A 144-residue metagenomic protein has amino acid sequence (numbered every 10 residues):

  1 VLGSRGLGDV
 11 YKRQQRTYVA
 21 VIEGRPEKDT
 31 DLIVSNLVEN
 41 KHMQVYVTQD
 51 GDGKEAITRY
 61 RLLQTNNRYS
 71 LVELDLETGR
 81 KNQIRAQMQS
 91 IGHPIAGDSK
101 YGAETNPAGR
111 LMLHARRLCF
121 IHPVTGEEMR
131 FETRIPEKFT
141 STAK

Functional and structural regions predicted by a protein language model:
V1-Y11: Single conserved hydrophobic/aromatic residue that forms the stacking wall/gate of nucleotide- or nucleobase-binding
D9, V21-S70, A86, R130 (+1 more regions): Glycine- and acidic-residue-rich catalytic/RNA-contacting loop of pseudouridine synthases
K12, N40, I91-P94: Conserved, well-folded catalytic cores of nucleic-acid-processing and energy-transducing macromolecular machines
G24, L76-T78: Non-cytosolic beta-sheet module surface loops
G51-K54, N67, E77, R85-K144: Pseudouridine synthases involved in rRNA/tRNA modification
V72-L74: SH3/SH3-like beta-barrel fold
